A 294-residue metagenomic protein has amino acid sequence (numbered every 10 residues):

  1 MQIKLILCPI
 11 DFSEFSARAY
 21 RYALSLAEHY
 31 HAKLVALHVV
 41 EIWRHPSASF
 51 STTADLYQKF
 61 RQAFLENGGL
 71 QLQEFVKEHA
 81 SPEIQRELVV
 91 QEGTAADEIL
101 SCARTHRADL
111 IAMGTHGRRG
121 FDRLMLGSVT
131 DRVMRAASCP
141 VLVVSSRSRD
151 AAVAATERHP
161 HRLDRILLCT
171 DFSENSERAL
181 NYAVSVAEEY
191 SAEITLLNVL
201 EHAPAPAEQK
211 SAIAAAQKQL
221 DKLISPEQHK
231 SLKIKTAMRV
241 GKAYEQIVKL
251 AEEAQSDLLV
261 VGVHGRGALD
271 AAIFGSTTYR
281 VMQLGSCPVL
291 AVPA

Functional and structural regions predicted by a protein language model:
M1-A54, H159-K210, I224, K233 (+2 more regions): Small/aliphatic-rich secondary-structure junction motif
M1-Q2, F15, Y22, E66 (+4 more regions): Structural beta-alpha unit
Q2-K4, S25, H29, L100-A152 (+1 more regions): Gly/Ser-rich helix-loop-strand patches that form or flank binding pockets for ribonucleotide-derived cofactors
A19, Q71, E98, A179-Y182 (+2 more regions): Well-ordered alpha-helical segments embedded in enzymatic catalytic cores
S47-A48, L124, A154-A155, A179-L180 (+3 more regions): Short, well-ordered secondary-structure micro-motifs
D55-L70, A207-A215: A short acidic, glycine-rich active-site loop that binds or catalyzes chemistry on phosphate/adenosine moieties
Q85-E87, P140, E193, K233-K235 (+1 more regions): Conserved beta-strand segments of alpha/beta enzyme cores
A151-P160: A short, basic/flexible loop-to-alpha-helix module at the beginning of a structural domain
